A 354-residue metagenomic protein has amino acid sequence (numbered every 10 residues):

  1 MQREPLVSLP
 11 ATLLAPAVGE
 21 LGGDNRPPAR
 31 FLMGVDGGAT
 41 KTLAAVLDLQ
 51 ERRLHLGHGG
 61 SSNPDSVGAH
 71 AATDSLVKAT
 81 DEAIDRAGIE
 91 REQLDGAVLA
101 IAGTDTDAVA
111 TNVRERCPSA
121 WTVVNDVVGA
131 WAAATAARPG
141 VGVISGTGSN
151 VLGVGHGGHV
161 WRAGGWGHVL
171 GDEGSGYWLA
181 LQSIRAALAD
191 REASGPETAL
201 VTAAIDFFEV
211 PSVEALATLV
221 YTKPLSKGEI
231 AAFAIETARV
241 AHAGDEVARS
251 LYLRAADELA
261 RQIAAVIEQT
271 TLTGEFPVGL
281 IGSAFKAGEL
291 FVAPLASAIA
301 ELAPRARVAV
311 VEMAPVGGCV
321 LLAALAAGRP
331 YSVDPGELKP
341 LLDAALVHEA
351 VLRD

Functional and structural regions predicted by a protein language model:
Q2-Q93, A133-P139, I184-D354: ATP-binding/phosphotransfer module of carbohydrate and carboxylate kinases, centering on a glycine-rich
K41, G96, G148: Broad gene-expression machinery/nucleic-acid interaction feature
G96, A120-T122, P277: Proline-centered loop/turn at the N-terminus of a beta-strand
V98-T104, S145-T147, F276-A287: Glycine-rich beta-strand-to-loop/alpha-helix junction loops that act as flexible
A100-L200, L346-D354: Phosphate-binding/catalytic loop of phosphoryl-transfer enzymes
